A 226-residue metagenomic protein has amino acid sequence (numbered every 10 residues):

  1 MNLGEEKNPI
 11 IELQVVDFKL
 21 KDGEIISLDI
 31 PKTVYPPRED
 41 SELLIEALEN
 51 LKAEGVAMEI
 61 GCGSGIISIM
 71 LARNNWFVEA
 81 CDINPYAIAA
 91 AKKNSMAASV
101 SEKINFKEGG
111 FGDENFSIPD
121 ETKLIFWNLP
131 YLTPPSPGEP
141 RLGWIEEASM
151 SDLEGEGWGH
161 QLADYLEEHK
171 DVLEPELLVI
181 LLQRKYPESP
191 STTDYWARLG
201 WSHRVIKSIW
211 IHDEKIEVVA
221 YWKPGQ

Functional and structural regions predicted by a protein language model:
N2-N74, G112-D113, V205, I211-G225: SAM-dependent Rossmann-like transferase core, predominantly class I methyltransferases with a strong bias toward
G23-E24, S99-I104, W201: A short helix-to-beta-strand connector/capping loop
P36, I66, P85-Y86, G157 (+1 more regions): Short alpha-helical
E42-I118, L124-G138: Conserved SAM/SAH cofactor-binding pocket of Class I
N74, R141-I145, W196-R198: Glycine-rich, phosphate-binding/catalytic loops in enzymes
A97-S99, D113-I118, E167-P175, G225-Q226: Alpha-helix termini
L129-Q161: Mobile active-site "lid"/loop adjacent to the S-adenosyl-L-methionine
W158-V218: Conserved Class I SAM-dependent methyltransferase catalytic core
